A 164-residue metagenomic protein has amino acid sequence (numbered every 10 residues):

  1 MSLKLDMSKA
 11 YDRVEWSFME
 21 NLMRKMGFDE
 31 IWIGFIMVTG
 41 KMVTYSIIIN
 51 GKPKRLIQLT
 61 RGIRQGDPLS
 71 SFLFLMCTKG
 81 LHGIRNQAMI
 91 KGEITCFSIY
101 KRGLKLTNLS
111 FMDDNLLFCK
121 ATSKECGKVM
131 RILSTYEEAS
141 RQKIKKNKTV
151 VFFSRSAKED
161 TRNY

Functional and structural regions predicted by a protein language model:
M1-Y164: Nucleotidyl polymerases of mobile genetic elements and RNA viruses
